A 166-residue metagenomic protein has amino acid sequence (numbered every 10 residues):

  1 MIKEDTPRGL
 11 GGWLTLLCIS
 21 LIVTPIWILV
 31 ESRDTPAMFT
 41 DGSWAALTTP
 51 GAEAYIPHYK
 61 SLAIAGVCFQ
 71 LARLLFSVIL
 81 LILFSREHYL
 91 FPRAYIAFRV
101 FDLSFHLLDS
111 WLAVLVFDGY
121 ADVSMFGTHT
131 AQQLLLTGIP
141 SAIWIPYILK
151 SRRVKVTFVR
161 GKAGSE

Functional and structural regions predicted by a protein language model:
M1-E166: Topology signature of small-to-medium multi-pass alpha-helical membrane proteins
